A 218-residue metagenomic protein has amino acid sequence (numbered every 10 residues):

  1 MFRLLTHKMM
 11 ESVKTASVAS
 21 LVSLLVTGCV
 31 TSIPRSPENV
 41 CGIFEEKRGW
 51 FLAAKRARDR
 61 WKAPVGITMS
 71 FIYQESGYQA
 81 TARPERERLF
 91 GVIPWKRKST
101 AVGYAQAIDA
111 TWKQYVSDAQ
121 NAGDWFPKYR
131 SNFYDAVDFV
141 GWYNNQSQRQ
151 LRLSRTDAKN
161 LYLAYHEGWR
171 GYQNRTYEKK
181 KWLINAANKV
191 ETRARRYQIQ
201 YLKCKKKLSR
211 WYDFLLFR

Functional and structural regions predicted by a protein language model:
M1-C29: Sec-dependent bacterial lipoprotein signal peptides
F2, F90-I93, W211-R218: Short, aromatic- and cysteine-enriched interfacial helices/patches that mediate contacts at lipid membranes
G28-L89, N145-R152: Export/targeting segments at the very N-terminus of extracytoplasmic proteins
V30-L52, R56, N188-R218: Extracytoplasmic and endomembrane cell-envelope/extracellular-matrix remodeling and assembly machinery
N39-F44, A54-R58, P94-V102, A122-Y134 (+2 more regions): Second-shell loop/turn segments in exported
E87-G91, K181-I184: Glycine-rich, phosphate-binding/catalytic loops in enzymes
K96-S99, T156-L208: Catalytic and substrate-binding regions of cell-wall glycan-acting enzymes that process beta-1,4-linked
Y104-N160, A164-Y172, V190: Alpha-helical segment that forms one wall of the substrate-binding/catalytic cleft in peptidoglycan-active domains
